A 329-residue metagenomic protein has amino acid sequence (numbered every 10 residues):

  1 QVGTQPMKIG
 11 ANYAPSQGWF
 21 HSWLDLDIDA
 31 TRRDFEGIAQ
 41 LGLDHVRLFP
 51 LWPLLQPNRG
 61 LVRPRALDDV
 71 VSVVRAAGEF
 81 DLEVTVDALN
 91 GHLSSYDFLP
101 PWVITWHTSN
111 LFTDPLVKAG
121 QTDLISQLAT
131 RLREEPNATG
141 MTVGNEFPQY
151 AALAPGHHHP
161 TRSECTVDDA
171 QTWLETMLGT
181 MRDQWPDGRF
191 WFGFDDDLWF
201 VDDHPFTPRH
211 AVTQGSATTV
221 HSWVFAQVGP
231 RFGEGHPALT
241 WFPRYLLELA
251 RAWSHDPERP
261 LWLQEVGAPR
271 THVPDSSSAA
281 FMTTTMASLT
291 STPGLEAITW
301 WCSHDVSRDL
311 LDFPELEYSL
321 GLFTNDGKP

Functional and structural regions predicted by a protein language model:
V2-S22: N-terminal small/glycine-rich loop or linker at the start of catalytic domains across soluble metabolic enzymes
Q5-I9, G42-D44, G78-V84, E134-T139 (+4 more regions): Short, well-ordered coil/turn segments that N-cap beta-strands
S16-I28, W52-D68, T105-G120, F147 (+4 more regions): The substrate-binding groove and active-site-proximal loops of carbohydrate-active enzymes, especially glycoside
S22, V103, L116, Q121 (+3 more regions): Aromatic-rich peripheral "rim/lid" segments of glycoside hydrolase catalytic domains that contact and position glycan
W23-A39, Q121-A129, F200-A211, A279-S288: Short, acidic/polar
D27-V103, I125, A129, S163-G193: Aromatic-lined substrate-binding rim segments of carbohydrate-active enzymes
R47-W52, L89-V117, Q121-E164, L263: Active-site groove signature of glycoside hydrolases
E164-T271, L295-E296, D305: Glycoside hydrolase catalytic-domain groove-lining segments
